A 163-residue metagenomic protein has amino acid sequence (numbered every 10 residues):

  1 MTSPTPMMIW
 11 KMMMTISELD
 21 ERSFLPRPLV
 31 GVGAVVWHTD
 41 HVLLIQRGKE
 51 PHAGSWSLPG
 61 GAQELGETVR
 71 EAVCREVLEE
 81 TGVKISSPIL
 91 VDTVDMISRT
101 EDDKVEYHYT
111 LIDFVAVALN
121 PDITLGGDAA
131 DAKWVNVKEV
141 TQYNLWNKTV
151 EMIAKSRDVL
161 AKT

Functional and structural regions predicted by a protein language model:
S3-T5, W10: Low-acidity, Ser/Thr- and Arg-rich intrinsically disordered low-complexity segments
M13-G33, K104: Acidic, metal-coordinating catalytic segment for phosphate/diphosphate chemistry, firing primarily on the Nudix
F24-P28, S55, D103-T110, A129: A generic structural micro-feature
A34, L90, F114-A116: A structural signal for short, well-ordered beta-strand segments
H38-E79: Conserved Nudix-box catalytic region and its N-terminal flanking loop in Nudix hydrolases and closely related
S55, D122-T163: Nudix hydrolase/Nudix homology domain
K84-T93: A short coil-to-beta-strand element that immediately follows conserved catalytic motifs
V94-D122: Active-site-adjacent beta-strand/loop module that shapes the phosphate/pyrophosphate-binding cleft
